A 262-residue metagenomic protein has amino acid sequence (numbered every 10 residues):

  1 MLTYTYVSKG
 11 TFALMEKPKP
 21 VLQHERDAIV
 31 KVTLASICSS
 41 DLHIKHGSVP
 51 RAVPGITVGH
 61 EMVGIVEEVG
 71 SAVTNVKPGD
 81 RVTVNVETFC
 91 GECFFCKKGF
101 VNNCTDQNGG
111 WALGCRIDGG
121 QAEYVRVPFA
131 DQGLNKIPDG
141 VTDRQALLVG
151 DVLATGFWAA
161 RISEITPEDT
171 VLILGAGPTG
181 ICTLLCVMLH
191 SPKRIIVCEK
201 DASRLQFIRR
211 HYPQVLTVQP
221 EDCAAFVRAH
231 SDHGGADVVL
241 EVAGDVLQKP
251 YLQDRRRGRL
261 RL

Functional and structural regions predicted by a protein language model:
P20-A35, S48-K97, P138-V141: Glycine-rich beta-strand-centered segment in the early N-terminal region that forms part of a ligand/cofactor-binding
C38, T179, S203: Conserved Rossmann-like nucleotide-cofactor binding loop
D41, L184, L205, Y251-L252: Generic hydrophobic/aromatic pocket-lining and core-packing "Φ" positions
E92-L174: NAD(P)H dinucleotide-binding glycine-rich loop of Rossmann-like/cofactor-binding domains, especially the beta1-alpha1
T155, T179, V187: Hydrophobic/small residue at the entry helix of a nucleotide-binding pocket
D169, G258-R259: Glycine-centered, small-residue-biased loops immediately flanking beta-strands in adenine/cofactor-binding cores
T170-A176, M188-K249: Adenosine-nucleotide cofactor-binding segment
D254-R256: Helix-to-beta-strand junctions that scaffold the AdoMet/dcAdoMet cofactor pocket in Class I SAM-dependent enzymes
